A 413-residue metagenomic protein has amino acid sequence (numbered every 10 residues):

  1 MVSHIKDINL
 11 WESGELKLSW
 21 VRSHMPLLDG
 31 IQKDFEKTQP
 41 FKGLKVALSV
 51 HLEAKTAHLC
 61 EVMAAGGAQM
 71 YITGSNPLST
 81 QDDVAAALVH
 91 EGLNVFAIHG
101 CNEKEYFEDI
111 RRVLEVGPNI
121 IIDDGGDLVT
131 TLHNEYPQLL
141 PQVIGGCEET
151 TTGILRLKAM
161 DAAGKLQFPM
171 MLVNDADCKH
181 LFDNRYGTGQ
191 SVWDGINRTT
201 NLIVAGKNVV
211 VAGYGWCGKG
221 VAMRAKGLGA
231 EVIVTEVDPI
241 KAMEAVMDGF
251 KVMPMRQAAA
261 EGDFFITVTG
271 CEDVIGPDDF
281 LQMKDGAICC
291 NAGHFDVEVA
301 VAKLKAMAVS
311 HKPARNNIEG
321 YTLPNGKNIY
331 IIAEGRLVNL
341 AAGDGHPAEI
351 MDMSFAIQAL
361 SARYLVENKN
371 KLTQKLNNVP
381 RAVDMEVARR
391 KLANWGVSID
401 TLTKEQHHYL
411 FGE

Functional and structural regions predicted by a protein language model:
M1-F41, I72-T80, A85-K207: Glycine/serine-rich phosphate-binding loop and adjoining beta1-alpha1 elements at the start of nucleotide-handling
L10-M25, F41-K45, E53, F168-G206 (+2 more regions): Adenosine-phosphate binding glycine-rich loop
L48-T56, N76-T80, G126-L128, W216: Gly/Ser/Thr-rich loops at beta-strand to alpha-helix junctions that form or flank small-molecule/cofactor-binding
V50-A68, D183, G187-E261, T267-E272: Glycine-rich phosphate/diphosphate-binding loop of Rossmann-like nucleotide-binding domains
G67-Q69, L93, L139-P141, G229-A230 (+2 more regions): A short helix->loop->beta-strand "cap" motif at the edges of active sites that frequently abuts
G74, I121-D123, P137-T152, L281-T322 (+2 more regions): ADP-ribose/adenylate-binding Rossmann-like module
E115-I122, G126, D248-L304, V309: Rossmann-like NAD(P)-binding element
